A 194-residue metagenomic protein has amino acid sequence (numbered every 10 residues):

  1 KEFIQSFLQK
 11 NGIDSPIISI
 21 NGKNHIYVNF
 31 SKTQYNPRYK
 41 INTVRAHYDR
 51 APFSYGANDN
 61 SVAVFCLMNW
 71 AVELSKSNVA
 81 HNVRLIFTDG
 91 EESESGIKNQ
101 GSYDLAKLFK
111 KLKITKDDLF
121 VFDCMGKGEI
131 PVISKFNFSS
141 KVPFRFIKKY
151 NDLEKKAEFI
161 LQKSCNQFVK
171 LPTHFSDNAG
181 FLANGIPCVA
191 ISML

Functional and structural regions predicted by a protein language model:
K1-T33: A non-catalytic alpha/beta surface segment that caps or lines the substrate-entry region of metallo-dependent hydrolase
K10-S19, F159-K170: Short secondary-structure junctions
Y27, T43-R45, R84-F87, D117-F122 (+1 more regions): Structural recognition of the beta-strand scaffold that forms the well-ordered cores of secreted hydrolase catalytic
T33-I41: Proline/glycine-enriched tight loop/beta-turn segments at coil->beta junctions that connect or precede beta-strands
K40-P52: Glycine/charged-rich beta-loop-alpha catalytic/anionic-binding loops adjacent to active sites
R45, V169-L194: Zn-dependent metallopeptidase/amidohydrolase metal-coordination segment
A51-K149, K156-F159, K163, K170-H174 (+1 more regions): Acidic/histidine-rich catalytic neighborhood of metal-dependent amide-processing enzymes
